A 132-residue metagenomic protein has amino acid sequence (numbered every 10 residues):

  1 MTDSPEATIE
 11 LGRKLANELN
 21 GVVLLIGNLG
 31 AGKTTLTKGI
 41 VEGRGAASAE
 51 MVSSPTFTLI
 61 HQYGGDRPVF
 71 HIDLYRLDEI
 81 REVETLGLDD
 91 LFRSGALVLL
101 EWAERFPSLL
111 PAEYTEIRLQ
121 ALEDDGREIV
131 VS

Functional and structural regions predicted by a protein language model:
M1-K14: N-terminal pre-Walker A segment at the start of P-loop NTPase domains
K14-N20: Phosphate-binding P-loop
L25: Hydrophobic anchor at the beta1->P-loop junction of P-loop NTPases
N28: P-loop (Walker A) phosphate-binding loop of NTP-binding proteins
K33: Conserved lysine of the Walker
E42-M51: Post-Walker A helix-loop "phosphate-sensing" segment adjacent to the P-loop in P-loop NTPases
S54-H71: AAA+/P-loop NTPase substrate/partner-engagement loops
D78-S132: Short phosphate-coordinating micro-motif centered on Lys-Gly-acidic
